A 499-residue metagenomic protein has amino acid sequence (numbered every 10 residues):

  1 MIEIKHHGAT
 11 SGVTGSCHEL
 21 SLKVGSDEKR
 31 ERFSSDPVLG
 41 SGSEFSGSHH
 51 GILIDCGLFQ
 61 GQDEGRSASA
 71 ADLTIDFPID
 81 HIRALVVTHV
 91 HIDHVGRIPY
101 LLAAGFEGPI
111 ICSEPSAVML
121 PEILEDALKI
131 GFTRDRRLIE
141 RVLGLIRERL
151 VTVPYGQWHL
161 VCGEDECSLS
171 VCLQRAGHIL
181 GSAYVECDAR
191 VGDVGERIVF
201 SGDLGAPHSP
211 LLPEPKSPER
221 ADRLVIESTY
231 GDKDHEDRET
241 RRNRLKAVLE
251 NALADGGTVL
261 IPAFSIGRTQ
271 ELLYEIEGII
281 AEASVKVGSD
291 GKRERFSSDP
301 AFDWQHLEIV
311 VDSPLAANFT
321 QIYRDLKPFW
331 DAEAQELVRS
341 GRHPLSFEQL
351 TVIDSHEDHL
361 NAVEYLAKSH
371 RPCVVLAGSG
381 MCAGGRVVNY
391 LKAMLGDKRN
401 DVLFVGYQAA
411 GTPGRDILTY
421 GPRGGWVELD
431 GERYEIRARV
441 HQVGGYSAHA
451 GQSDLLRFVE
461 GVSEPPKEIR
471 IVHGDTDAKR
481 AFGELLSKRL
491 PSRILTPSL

Functional and structural regions predicted by a protein language model:
M1-G25, G40, E44-D80, T152-P213 (+5 more regions): Core dinuclear metal-dependent hydrolase active-site scaffold
T10-G15, L22-G25, E44-G108, C112-L150 (+4 more regions): Pre-active-site segment of Zn-dependent metallo-hydrolases
S11, H91-D93, I179-L180, F264-E271 (+3 more regions): Gly/Ser/Thr-rich loops at beta-strand to alpha-helix junctions that form or flank small-molecule/cofactor-binding
K23-S48, S284-A301: Intrinsically disordered, low-complexity repeat tracts
I54-C56, I82-H91, I98, I111-S113 (+12 more regions): Active-site neighborhood of phospho(di)ester-bond hydrolases with catalytic His/Asp-centered motifs
P121-L180, R324-H370: Metallo-beta-lactamase
Y184, P207-V285, G291, D299-D312 (+2 more regions): Cap/insert and terminal regions of metallo-dependent hydrolase folds
K246-G291, F296-P413, E428: Hard-cation-handling environments
